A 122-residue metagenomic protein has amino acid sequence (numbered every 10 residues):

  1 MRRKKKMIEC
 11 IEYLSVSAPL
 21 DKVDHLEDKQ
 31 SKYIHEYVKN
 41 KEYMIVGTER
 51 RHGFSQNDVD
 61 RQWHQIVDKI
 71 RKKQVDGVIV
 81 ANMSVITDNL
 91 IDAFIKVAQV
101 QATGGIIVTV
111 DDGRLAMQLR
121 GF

Functional and structural regions predicted by a protein language model:
M1-F122: Short, structured surface patches at the beginning of a domain
